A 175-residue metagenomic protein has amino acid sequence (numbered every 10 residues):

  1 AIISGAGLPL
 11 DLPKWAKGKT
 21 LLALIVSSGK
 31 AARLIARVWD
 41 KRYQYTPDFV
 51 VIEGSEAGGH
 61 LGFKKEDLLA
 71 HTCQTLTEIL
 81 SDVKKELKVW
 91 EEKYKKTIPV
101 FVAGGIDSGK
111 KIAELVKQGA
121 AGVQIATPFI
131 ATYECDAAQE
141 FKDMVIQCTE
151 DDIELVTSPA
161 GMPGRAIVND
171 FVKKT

Functional and structural regions predicted by a protein language model:
A1-Y94: Active-site entrance/lid segments in N-terminal catalytic domains of soluble metabolic enzymes
S4, A103-G104: Residues that cap or flank secondary-structure elements
A57-F101, D107-T175: Conserved active-site-proximal phosphate/metal-binding subdomains
